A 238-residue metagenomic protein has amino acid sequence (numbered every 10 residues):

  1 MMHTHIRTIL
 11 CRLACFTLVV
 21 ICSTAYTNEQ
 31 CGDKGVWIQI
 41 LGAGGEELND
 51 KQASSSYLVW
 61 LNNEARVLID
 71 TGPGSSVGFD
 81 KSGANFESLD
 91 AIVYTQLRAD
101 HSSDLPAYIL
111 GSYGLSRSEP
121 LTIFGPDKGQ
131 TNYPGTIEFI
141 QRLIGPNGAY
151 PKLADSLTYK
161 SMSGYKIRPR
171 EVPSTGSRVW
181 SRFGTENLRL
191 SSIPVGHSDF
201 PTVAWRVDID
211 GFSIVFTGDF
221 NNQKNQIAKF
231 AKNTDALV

Functional and structural regions predicted by a protein language model:
M1-T8: N-terminal secretory signal peptides that target proteins for export/translocation
M2, S23-A25: Intrinsic disorder/low-complexity signature
R12-I21: Bacterial N-terminal signal peptides
Y26-I214, Q226: Binuclear metal-dependent hydrolase catalytic cores
V207-V238: Metallo-beta-lactamase
